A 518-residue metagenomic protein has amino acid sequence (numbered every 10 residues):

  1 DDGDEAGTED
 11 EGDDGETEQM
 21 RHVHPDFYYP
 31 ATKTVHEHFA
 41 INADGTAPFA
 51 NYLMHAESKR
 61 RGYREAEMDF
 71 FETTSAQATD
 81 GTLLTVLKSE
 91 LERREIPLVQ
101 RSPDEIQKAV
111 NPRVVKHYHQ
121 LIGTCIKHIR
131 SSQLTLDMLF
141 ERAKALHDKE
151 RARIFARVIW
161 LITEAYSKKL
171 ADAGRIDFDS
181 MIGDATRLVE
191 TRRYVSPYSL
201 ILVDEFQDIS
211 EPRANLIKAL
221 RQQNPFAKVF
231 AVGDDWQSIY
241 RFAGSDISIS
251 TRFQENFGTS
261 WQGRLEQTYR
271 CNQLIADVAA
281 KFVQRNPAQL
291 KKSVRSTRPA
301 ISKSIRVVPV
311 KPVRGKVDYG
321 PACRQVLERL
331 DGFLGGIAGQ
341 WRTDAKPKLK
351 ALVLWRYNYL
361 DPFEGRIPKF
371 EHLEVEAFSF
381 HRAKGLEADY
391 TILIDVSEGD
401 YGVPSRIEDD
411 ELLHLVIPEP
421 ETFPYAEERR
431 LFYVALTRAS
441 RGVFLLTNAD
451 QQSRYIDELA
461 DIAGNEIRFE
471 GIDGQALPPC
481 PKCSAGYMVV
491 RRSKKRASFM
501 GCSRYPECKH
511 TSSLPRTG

Functional and structural regions predicted by a protein language model:
D1, E5, K149-S248, Q267 (+1 more regions): Conserved helicase NTPase motor core
D2-V35: Active-site metal-binding core of divalent-cation-utilizing nuclease and nuclease-like domains
H22-E57, D235-Q237: Short beta-strand-loop-alpha-helix junction that forms the active-site gateway of nucleic-acid-processing nucleases
I41-M54, R64, S75-R175: A basic/glycine-biased coupling hinge at the interface between accessory DNA-binding modules
Q237-G244, S248-S302, R306, P312: Conserved coupling/interface region of RecA-like P-loop/ASCE motor cores
V317-K384: Conserved helicase/translocase motor-coupling segment
A377-D409: A short beta-strand element within the Helicase C-terminal
S397, Y401-G474: C-terminal accessory regions
